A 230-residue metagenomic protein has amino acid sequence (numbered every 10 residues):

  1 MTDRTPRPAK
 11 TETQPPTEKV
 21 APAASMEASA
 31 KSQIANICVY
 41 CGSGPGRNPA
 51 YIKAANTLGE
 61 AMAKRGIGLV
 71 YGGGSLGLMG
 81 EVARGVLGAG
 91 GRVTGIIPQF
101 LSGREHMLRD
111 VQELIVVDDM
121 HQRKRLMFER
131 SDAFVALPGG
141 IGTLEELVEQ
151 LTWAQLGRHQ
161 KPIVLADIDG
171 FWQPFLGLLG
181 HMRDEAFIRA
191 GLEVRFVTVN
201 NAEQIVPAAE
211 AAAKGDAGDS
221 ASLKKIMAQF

Functional and structural regions predicted by a protein language model:
T2-R130, I168-E203, A208, A212-F230: A cross-family phosphate/adenosyl-ligand binding-site feature
L87, W153-K161, F187-R189: Arginine/glycine-rich "motif VI" loop of SF2 helicases in the C-terminal RecA-like domain
Q122-G157, V164, G215-L223: Active-site/ligand-binding-proximal alpha/beta "capping" segment
L137, R158-K161, D169-P174: Glycine-rich phosphate/nucleotide-binding loop
L137-P138, P162-A166, E193-F196: Flexible, glycine/proline-enriched loop segments at strand-loop-helix junctions that form or flank small-ligand binding
